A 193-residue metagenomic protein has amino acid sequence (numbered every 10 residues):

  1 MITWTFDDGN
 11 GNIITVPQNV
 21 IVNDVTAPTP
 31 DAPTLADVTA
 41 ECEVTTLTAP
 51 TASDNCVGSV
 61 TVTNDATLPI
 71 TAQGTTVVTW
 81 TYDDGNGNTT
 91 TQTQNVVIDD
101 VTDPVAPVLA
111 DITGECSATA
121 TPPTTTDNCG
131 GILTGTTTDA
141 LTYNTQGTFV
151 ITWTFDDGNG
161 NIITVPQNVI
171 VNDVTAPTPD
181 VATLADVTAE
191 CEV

Functional and structural regions predicted by a protein language model:
M1-V193: Proline-threonine-serine-rich low-complexity tracts
